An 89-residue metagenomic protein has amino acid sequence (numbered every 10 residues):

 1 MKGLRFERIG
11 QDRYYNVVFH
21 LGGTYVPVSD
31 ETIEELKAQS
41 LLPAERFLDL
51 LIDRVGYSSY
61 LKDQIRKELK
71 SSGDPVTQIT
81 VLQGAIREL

Functional and structural regions predicted by a protein language model:
L4-R5, Q11-F19: Amphipathic, interaction-prone secondary-structure segments
V18-K70, V76: Acidic, low-complexity, intrinsically disordered interaction modules
